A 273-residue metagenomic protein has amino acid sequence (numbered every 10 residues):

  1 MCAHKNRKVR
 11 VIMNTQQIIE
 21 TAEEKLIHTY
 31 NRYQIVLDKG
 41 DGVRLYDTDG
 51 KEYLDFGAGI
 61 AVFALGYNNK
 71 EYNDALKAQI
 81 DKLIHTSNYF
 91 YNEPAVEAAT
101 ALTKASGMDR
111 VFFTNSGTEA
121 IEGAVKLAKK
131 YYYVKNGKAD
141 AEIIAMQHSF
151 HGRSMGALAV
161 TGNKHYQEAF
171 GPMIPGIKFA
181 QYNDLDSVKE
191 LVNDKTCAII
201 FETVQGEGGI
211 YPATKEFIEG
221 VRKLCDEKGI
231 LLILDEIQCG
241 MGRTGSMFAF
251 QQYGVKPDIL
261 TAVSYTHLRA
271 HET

Functional and structural regions predicted by a protein language model:
M1-I12: Short, Lys/Arg-enriched N-terminal segments with co-localized hydrophobic residues within the first ~10-30 amino acids
M13-D41: Active-site-adjacent loop/helix segments that line or gate small-molecule/cofactor pockets in enzymes
E52-K138, E142-I144: Glycine-rich loop-to-alpha-helix module at the N-terminal edge of alpha/beta enzyme cores
M146-Q205, G209-K215, E227: PLP-dependent aminotransferase-class I/II
N193, Y211-G245: Catalytic PLP-binding core of fold-type I/II PLP enzymes
A249-S264: Conserved active-site segment immediately N-terminal to the catalytic lysine that forms the internal aldimine
T266-T273: Conserved small/polar residues in nucleotide/adenosyl-binding loops
